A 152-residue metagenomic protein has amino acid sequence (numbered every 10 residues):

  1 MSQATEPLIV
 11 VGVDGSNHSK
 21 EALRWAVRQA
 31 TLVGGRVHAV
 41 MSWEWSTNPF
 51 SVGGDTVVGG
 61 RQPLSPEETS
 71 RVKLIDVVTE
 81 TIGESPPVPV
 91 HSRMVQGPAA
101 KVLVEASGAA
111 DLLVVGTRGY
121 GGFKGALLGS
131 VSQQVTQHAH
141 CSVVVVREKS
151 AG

Functional and structural regions predicted by a protein language model:
M1-T5, H18, L32, T79-L113 (+1 more regions): Structural beta-alpha unit
S2-G59, V90, A106: Small/aliphatic-rich secondary-structure junction motif
A39, S92-M94, V145: A structural preference for short, hydrophobic beta-strand core positions in alpha/beta folds
M41, T117-R118, R147-E148: Short secondary-structure boundary segments
V57-K73: A short acidic, glycine-rich active-site loop that binds or catalyzes chemistry on phosphate/adenosine moieties
L112-Q137, G152: Glycine-rich, Arg-bearing micro-motifs that act as flexible, cationic patches
H138-E148: Short, acidic/small-residue loops that bind anionic groups at enzyme active sites
